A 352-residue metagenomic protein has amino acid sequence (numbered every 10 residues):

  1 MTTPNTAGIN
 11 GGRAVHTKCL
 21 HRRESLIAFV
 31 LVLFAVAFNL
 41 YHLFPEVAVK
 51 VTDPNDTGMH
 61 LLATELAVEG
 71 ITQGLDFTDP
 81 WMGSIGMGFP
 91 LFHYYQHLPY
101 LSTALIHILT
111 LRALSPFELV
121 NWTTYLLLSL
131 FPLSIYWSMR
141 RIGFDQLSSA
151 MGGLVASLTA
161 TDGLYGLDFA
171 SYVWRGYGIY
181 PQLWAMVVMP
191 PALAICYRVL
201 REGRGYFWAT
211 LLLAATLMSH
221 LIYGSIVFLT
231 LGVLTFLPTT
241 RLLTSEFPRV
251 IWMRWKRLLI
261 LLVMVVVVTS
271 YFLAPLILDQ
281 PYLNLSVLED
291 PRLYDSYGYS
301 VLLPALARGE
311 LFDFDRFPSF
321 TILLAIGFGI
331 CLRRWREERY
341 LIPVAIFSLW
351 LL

Functional and structural regions predicted by a protein language model:
T2-T3, G8-L352: Membrane-embedded transmembrane-helix bundle of lipid-linked glycan/lipid transferases
